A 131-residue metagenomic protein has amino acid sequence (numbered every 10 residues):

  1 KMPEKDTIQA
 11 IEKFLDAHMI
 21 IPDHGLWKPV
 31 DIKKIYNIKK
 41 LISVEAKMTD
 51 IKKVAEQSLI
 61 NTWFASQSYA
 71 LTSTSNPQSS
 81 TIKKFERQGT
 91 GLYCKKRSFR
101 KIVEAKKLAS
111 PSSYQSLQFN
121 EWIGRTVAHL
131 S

Functional and structural regions predicted by a protein language model:
M2-D16: Short amphipathic alpha-helical interaction segments
L15-H24: A short, conserved structural fragment
G25-Y36: Accessory beta->alpha helical hairpin/"wing" motif in late/C-terminal subdomains of nucleic-acid enzymes
I38-M48, S68: Conserved catalytic cores of phosphodiester-cleaving nucleases, focusing on short active-site segments
M48, S58-L59: Catalytic core segments in nucleotide and nucleic-acid processing enzymes
D50-I51, A65-K101: Nucleic-acid nuclease catalytic cores
Q88-S131: Non-catalytic C-terminal interaction segments of nucleic acid-processing enzymes
